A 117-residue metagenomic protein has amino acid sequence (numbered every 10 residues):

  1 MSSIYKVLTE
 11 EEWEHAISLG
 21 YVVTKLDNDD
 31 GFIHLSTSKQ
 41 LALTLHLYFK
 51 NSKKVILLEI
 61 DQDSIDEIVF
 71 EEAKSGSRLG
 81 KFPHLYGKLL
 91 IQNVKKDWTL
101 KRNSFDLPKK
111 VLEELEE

Functional and structural regions predicted by a protein language model:
S2-E117: Conserved, structured core segments of small domains
